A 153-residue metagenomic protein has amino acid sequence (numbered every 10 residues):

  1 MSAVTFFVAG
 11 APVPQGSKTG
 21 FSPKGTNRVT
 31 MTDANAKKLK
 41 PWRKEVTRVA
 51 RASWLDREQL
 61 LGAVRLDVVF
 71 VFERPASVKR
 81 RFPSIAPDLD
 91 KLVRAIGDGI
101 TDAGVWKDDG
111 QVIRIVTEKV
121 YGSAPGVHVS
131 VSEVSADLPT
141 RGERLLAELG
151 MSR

Functional and structural regions predicted by a protein language model:
M1-R153: Acidic, proline/glycine-enriched N-terminal capping motif
